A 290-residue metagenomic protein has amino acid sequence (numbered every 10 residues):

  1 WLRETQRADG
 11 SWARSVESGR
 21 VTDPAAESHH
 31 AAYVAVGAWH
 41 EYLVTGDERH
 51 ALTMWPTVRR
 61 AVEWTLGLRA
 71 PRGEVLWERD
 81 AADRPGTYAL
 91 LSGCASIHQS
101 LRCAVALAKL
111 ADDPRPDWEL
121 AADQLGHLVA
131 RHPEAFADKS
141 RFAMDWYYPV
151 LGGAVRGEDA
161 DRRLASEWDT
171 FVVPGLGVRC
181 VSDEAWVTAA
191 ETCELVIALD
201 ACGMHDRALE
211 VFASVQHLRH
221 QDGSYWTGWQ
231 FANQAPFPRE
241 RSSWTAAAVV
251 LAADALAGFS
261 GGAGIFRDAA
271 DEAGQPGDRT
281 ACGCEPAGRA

Functional and structural regions predicted by a protein language model:
W1-L2, A121-Q124, S214: Short acidic/histidine-centered micro-motifs embedded in hydrophobic/aromatic stretches that mark compact functional
L2-R69, E240-A257: Aromatic-rich carbohydrate-recognition surfaces in CAZymes
T5-R14, P71-V75, D169-V173, Q221-Y225: Acidic-glycine-rich active-site phosphate/pyrophosphate-binding loop
W12, V155-A165, V181-E191, I197-A201 (+1 more regions): CBM-like carbohydrate-recognition segments
R14-V21, W77-R84, W229-Q234: Short linear capping/connector segments at secondary-structure termini
S28-H29, L52-C103, L107-C193: Extended ligand-binding clefts on enzyme/binding-domain cores
Y33-H50, A95-D112, D145-G157, C193-R207 (+1 more regions): Well-ordered alpha-helical scaffold segments within catalytic/enzyme domains
E48, R72, A111, D222-Y225 (+1 more regions): Short, polar/charged, Gly/Pro-enriched helix-capping and turn/loop motifs at alpha-helix termini and inter-helix linkers
